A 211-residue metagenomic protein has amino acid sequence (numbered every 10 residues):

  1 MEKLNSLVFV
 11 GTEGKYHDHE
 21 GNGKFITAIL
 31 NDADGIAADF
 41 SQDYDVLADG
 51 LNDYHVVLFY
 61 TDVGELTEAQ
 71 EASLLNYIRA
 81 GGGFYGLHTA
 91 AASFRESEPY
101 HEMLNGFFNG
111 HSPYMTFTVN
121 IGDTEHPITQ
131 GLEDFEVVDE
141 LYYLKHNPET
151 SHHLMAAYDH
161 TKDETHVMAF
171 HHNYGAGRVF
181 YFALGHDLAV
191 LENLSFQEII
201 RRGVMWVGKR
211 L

Functional and structural regions predicted by a protein language model:
M1-Y54: Aromatic-Pro/Gly-enriched surface loop or interdomain linker that acts as a lid/target-recognition segment
E2-L7, N147-L211: A glycine-centered loop/beta-turn motif at secondary-structure junctions
E13-K15, V63-E65, A90-F94, H160 (+1 more regions): Solvent-exposed loop/turn segments at secondary-structure junctions within structured extracellular/periplasmic domains
D18-G21, N52, A69-A72, E98-P99 (+2 more regions): Generic recognition of short, well-ordered alpha-helical segments
K24, N31-G35, D39, D53 (+2 more regions): Catalytic beta-strand/loop cores that center a nucleophilic Ser/Cys/Thr and support acyl-enzyme chemistry
N52-F94, A176: Short alpha-beta junction capping motif
A80-T124, I128: Hydrophobic, well-structured mid-protein blocks that either form specific transmembrane helices
